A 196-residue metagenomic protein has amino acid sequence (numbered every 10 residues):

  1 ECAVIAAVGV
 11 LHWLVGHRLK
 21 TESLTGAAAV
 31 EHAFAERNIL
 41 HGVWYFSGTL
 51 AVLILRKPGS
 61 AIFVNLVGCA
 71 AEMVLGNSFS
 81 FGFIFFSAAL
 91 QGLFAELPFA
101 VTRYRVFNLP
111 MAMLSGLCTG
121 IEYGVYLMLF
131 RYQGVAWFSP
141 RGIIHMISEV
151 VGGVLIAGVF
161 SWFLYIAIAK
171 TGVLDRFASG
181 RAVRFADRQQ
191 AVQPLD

Functional and structural regions predicted by a protein language model:
E1, A33, R37, L53 (+9 more regions): Membrane-helix interfacial "entry" motifs
E1-L53: Hydrophobic transmembrane alpha-helices
A3-V8, L40, W44, G59-V64 (+5 more regions): Alpha-helical transmembrane segments of integral membrane proteins
G9-H17, L66-L75, G116-L127: Aromatic-anchored segments of alpha-helical transmembrane domains
G26-V30, Y104-D196: Membrane-embedded alpha-helical hairpins and interfacial helices in multi-pass inner-membrane proteins
G42-A61, F94-F99: Generic transmembrane alpha-helix motif of multi-pass integral membrane proteins
C69-L97, F130: Interfacial aromatic-anchored transmembrane helix boundaries in multi-pass membrane proteins
